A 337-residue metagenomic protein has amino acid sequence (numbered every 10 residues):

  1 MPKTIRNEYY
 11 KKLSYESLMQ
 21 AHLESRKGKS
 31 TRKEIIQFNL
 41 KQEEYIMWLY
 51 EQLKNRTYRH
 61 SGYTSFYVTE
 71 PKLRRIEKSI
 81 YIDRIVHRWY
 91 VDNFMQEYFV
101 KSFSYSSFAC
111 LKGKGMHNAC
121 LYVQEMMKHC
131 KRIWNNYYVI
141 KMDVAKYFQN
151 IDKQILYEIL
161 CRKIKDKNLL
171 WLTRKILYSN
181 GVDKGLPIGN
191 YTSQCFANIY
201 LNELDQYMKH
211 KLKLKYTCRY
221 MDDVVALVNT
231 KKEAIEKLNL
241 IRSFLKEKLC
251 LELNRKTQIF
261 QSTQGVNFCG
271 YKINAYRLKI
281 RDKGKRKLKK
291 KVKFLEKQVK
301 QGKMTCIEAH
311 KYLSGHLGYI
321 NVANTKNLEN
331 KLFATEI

Functional and structural regions predicted by a protein language model:
M1-M47: Non-catalytic, polymerase-adjacent accessory regions of viral genome-replication enzymes
K3-Y9, N93-Q149: Active-site-proximal segment of RNA-dependent polymerases
G28-I36, S61-I85, S102-G115, I176-N198: Short, conserved non-catalytic motifs in the polymerase core
E34-F38, H60-Y67, K101-S107, N135-M142 (+4 more regions): Short coil/turn segments at secondary-structure boundaries
F38-G62: Amphipathic alpha-helical blocks
Y45, Q52-L53, L121-M221, V225-I241 (+3 more regions): Conserved polymerase palm-domain catalytic core
S79, R88, I235-E236, R242 (+1 more regions): Right-hand nucleic-acid polymerase module
I85, Y90-F94: Active/ligand-binding-proximal structured segments within catalytic/core domains that scaffold catalytic residues
